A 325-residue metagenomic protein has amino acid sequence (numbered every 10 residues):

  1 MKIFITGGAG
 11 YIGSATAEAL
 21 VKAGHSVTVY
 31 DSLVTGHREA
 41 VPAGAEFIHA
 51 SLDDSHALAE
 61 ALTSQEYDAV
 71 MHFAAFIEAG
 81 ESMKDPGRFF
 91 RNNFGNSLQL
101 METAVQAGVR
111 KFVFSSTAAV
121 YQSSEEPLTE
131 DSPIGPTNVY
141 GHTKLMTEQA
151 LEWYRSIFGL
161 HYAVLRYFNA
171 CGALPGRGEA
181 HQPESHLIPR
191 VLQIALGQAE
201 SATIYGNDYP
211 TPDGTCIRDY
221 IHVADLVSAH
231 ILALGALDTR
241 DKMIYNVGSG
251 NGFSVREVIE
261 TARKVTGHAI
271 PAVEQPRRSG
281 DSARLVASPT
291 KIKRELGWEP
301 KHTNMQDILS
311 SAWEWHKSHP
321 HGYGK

Functional and structural regions predicted by a protein language model:
M1-A170: N-terminal Rossmann-like NAD(P)+-binding domain of SDR-like oxidoreductases, especially those catalyzing
E18, K22, E102-Q106, E152-S156 (+6 more regions): Short, well-ordered alpha-helices that flank and scaffold nucleotide-derived cofactor binding pockets
E39-V41, E125-E126, P175-E179, C216-I217 (+1 more regions): Short aromatic-enriched loop/helix-cap "lid" or pocket-rim segments at secondary-structure transitions that line
L52, P133, N169-G172, N207-Y209 (+1 more regions): Residues that form or immediately flank small-molecule/cofactor binding pockets and catalytic motifs
T137, N169-S185, L192-Q193, D208-A224 (+1 more regions): Glycine-rich "substrate-gating" loop/helix at the edge of Rossmann-like oxidoreductase active sites
L151, V191, I292-K293: Structural element of the ATP-grasp superfamily
L196-K325: C-terminal substrate-binding subdomain of Rossmann-fold SDR/epimerase-dehydratase oxidoreductases
